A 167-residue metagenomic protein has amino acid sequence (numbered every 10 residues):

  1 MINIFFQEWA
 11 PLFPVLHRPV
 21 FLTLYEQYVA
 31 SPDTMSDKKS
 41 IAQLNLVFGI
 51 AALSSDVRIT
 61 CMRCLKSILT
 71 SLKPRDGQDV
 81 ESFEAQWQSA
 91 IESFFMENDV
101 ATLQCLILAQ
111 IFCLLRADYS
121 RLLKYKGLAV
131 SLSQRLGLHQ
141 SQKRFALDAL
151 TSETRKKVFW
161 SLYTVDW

Functional and structural regions predicted by a protein language model:
M1-A101, L106-D118, F145-L150: C-terminal transcriptional activation/regulatory domains of eukaryotic transcription factors
I111-W167: Acidic/serine-rich, low-complexity amphipathic helices located in mid- to C-terminal regulatory regions
